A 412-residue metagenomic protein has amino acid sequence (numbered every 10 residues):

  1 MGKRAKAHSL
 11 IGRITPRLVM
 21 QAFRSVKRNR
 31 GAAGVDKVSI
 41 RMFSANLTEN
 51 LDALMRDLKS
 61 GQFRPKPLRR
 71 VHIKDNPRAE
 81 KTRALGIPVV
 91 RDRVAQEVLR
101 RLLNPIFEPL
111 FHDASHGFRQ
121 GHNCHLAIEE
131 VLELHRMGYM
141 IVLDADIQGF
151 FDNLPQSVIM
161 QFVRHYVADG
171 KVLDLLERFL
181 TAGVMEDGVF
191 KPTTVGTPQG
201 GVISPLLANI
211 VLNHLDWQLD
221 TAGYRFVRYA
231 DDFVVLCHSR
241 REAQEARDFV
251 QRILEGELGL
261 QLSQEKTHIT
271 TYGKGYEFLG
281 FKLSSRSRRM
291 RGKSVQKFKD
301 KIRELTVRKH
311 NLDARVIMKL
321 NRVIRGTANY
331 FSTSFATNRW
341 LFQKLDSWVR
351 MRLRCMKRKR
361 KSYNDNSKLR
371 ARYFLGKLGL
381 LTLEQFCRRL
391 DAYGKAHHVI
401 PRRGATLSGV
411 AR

Functional and structural regions predicted by a protein language model:
M1-T48, D52: Non-catalytic, polymerase-adjacent accessory regions of viral genome-replication enzymes
I14, V19, P67-V71, N76-P77 (+3 more regions): Core structural elements
K37-D75, T82: Phosphate/adenylate-binding "loop-and-lid" substructures adjacent to NTP/NAD/dNTP-binding pockets in NTP-dependent
D57-H72, L110-G275: Conserved polymerase palm-domain catalytic core
R91-A95, L132: Duplex nucleic acid-engaging cores and interfaces of nucleic-acid transaction enzymes
T181, E257-T327: A conserved non-catalytic segment of reverse transcriptases and RNA-directed RNA polymerases corresponding to the late
R303-S367: Right-hand nucleic-acid polymerase module
W348-R350, K361-R412: Extended C-terminal regions of large enzymes
